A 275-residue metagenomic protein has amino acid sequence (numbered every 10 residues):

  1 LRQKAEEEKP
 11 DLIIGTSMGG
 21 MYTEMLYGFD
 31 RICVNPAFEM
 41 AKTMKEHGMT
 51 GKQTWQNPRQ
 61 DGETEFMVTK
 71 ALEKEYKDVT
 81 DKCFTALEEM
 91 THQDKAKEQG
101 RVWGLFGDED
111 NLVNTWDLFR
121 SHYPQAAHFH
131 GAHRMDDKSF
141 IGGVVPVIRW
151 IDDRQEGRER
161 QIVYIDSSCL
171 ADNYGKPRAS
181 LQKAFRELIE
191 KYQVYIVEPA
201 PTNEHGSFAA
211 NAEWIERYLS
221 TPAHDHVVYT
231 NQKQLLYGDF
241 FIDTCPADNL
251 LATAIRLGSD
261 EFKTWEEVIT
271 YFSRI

Functional and structural regions predicted by a protein language model:
L1-E7: Active-site catalytic motif of lipid deacylating hydrolases and related acyltransferases
L12, D30, Q161-I162, F240: Structural motif
I13-E24: Gly/Ala-rich beta-loop-alpha elbow adjacent to hydrolase catalytic centers
D30-I151: The alpha/beta-hydrolase serine catalytic core
E156-G175: Asp-based phosphoryl-transfer active-site loop
D172-Y195: Short, acidic loop-to-helix structural element flanking the phosphoryl-transfer center in phosphate-processing enzymes
P199-H205: Short histidine/acidic/glycine/proline-rich micro-motifs that form metal- and phosphate-coordinating active-site loops
H205-I275: C-terminal cap/substrate-recognition subdomain and adjoining C-terminal extension of metal-dependent phosphatase-like
